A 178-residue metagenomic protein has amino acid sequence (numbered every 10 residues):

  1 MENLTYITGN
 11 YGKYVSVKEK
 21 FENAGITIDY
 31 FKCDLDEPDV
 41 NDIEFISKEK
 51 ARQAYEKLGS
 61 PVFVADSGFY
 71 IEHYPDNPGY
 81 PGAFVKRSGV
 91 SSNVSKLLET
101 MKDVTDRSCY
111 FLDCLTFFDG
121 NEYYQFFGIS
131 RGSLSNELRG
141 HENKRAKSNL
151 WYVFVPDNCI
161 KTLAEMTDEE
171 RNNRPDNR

Functional and structural regions predicted by a protein language model:
E2-T5, G12-R178: Anionic-ligand binding patches
